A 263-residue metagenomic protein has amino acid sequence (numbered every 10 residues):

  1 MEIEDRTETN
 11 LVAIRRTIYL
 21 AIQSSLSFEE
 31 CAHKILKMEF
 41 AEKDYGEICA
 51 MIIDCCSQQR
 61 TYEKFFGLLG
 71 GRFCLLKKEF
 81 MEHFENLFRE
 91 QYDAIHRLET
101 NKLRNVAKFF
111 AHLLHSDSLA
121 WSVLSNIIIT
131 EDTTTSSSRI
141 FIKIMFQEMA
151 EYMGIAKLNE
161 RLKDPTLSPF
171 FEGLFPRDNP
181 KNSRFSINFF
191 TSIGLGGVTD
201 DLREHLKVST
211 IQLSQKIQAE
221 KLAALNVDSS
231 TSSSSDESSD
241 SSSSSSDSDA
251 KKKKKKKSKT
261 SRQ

Functional and structural regions predicted by a protein language model:
M1, R139, K143-I144, I155-R262: Eukaryotic acidic, Ser/Thr-rich intrinsically disordered low-complexity regions
M1-F65, E82-E85, D240-S248: Long, low-complexity, highly charged intrinsically disordered regions
I3, C55-C56, Q91-E99, E131-S136 (+2 more regions): Helix-loop junctions that connect tandem helical modules in alpha-solenoid scaffolds
A13-T17, E30-K34, E47-M51, Y62-F73 (+3 more regions): Amphipathic alpha-helical elements of HEAT/ARM-like alpha-solenoid repeat scaffolds that form extended
A21, S25, K34, M38 (+7 more regions): Residue-level signature of the C-terminal ends
L26-I35, G46-M51, K64-L69, E79-L87 (+4 more regions): Short sequence/structural elements of tandem HEAT/ARM alpha-solenoid repeats
A41-Y45, Q58-F66, M81-F84, L98-N105 (+3 more regions): Helix-start/N-cap signature of alpha-helical segments
E90-T100, R104-T134: Hydrophobic alpha-helical bundle architecture
